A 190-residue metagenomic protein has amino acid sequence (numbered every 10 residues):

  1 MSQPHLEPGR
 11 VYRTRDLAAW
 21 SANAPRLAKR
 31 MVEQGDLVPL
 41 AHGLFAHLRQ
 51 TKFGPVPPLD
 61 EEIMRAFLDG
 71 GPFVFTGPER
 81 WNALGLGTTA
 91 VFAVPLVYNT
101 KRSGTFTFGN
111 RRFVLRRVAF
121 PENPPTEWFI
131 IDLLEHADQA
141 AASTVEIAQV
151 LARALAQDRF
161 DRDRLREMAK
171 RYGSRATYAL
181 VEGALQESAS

Functional and structural regions predicted by a protein language model:
M1-D69: Short beta-edge/loop segments at beta->alpha junctions of small alpha/beta modules that act as binding/recognition
T14, G77, L165: Generic structural marker for isolated residues within well-ordered, non-membrane alpha-helices of soluble domains
T14, R116-R117: Thr-Gly-centered strand-to-loop micro-motif
L17, R80, I130: A residue-level signal for conserved active-site and pocket-lining positions in enzyme catalytic cores
N23-A24, G87, R175: Short coil/loop linkers at secondary-structure junctions
Q34, L84-G87, A137, D158: Residues at alpha-helix termini
D36-R49, M64-R112: Short gly/ser-rich loop at a beta-strand->alpha-helix junction or flexible surface loop bordering the NTP-binding
R117-S190: Hydrophobic alpha-helical interaction segments
